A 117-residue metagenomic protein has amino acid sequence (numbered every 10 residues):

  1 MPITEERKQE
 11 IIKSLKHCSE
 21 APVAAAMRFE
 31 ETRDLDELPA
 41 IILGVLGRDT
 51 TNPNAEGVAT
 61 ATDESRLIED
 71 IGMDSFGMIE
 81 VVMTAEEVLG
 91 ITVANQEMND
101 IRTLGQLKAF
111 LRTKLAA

Functional and structural regions predicted by a protein language model:
T4-V58, L115: Thiotemplate assembly-line natural product biosynthesis machinery
M27-R33, T60-D74, N95-T103: Glycine-rich loop motifs involved in handling phospho/adenylate chemistry
A40, F76-I79: Short alpha-helical elements of helix-turn-helix
L43, E64, V82: Generic structural marker for isolated residues within well-ordered, non-membrane alpha-helices of soluble domains
M78-I101: Phosphopantetheinylated carrier protein domains
R102-R112: Short, cationic-aromatic polyanion-contact patches
